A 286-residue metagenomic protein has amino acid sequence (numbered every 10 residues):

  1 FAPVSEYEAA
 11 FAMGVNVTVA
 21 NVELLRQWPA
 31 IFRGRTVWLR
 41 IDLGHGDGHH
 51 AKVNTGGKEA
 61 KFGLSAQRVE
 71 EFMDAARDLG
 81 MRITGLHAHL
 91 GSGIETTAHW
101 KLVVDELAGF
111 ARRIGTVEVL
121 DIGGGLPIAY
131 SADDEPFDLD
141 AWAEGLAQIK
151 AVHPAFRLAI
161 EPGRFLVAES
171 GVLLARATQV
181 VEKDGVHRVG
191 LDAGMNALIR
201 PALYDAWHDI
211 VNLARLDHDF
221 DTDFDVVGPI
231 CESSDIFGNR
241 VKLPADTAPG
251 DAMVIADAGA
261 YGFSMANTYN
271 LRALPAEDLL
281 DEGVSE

Functional and structural regions predicted by a protein language model:
F1-V119, I128, D134, G145: Active-site-proximal beta-alpha core segment in soluble small-molecule metabolic enzymes
V19, A88, I122-G124, I160-P162 (+1 more regions): Conserved beta-strand positions
I31, G109-V119, F137-E144, Q148-H153 (+1 more regions): Acidic/histidine-enriched ion/cofactor-binding microenvironments in catalytic or ligand-binding pockets
G46-D47, E118-D134, A159-G171, A197-I199: Flexible glycine/acidic-rich beta-alpha junction loops that bind and position SAM and/or redox cofactors in anaerobic
T96-V103, Y130-W142, A168-Q179, R240-L243: Short glycine/threonine-rich loop-to-helix capping motif typified by GTGT followed within a few residues by an Asp-Pro
T116, D133-I149, H153-P162, V172 (+1 more regions): Contiguous, function-dense segments enriched for cysteine-driven chemistry and partner/ligand-binding capacity
F156-E286: Charged (often Lys/Glu-rich) extended helix/loop segments that serve as interaction or gating elements
